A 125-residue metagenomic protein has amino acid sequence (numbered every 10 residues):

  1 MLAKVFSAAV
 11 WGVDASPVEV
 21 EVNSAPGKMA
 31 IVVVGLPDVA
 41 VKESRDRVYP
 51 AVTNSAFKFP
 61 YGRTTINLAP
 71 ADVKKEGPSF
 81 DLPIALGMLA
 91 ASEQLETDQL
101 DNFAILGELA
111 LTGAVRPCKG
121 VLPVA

Functional and structural regions predicted by a protein language model:
M1-A125: Peripheral, non-AAA+ core regions of ATP-driven protein-machinery
